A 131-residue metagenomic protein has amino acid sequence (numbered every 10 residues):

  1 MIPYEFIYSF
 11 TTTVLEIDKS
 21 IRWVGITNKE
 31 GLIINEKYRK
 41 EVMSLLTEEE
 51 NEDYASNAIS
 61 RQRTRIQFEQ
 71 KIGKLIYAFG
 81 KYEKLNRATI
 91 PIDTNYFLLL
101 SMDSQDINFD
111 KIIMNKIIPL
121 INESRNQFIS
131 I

Functional and structural regions predicted by a protein language model:
M1-I131: Non-catalytic interaction/Regulatory regions outside core domains
